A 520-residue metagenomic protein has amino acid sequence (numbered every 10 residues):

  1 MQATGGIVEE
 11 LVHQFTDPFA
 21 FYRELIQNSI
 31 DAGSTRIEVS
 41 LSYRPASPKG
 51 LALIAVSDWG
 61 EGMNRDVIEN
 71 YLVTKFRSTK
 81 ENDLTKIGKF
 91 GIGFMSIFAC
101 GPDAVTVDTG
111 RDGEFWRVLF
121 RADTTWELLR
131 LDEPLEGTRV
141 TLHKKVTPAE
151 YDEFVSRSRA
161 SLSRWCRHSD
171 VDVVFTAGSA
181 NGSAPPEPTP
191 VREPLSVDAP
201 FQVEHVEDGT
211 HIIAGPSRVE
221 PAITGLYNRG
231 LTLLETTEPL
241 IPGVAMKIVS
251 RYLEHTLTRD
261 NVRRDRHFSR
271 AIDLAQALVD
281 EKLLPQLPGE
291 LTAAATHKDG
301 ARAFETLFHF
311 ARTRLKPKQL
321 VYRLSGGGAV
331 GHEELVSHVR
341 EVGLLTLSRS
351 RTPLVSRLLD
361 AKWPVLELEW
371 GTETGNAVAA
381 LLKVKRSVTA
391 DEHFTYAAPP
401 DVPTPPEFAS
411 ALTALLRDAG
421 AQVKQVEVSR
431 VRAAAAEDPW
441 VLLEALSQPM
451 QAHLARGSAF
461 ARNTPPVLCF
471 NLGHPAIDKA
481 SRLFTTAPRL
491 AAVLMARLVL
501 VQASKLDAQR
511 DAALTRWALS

Functional and structural regions predicted by a protein language model:
M1-D152, L344-S348: GHKL (Bergerat-fold) ATPase N-terminal catalytic module, capturing the glycine-rich phosphate-binding loop and acidic
S29, G33, V67, K75-K80 (+8 more regions): Conserved NTP-handling cores and scaffolds of large molecular machines
S40-R44, K247-L253, L472: Short loop/turn segments at strand-loop or loop-helix junctions that form parts of catalytic or ligand-binding pockets
S42-K49, R312-S520: Charge-rich (often acidic), low-complexity intrinsically disordered regions concentrated in mid-to-C-terminal segments
P148-R157, D478: Short, conserved charged micro-motifs
S156, A160-V262, V321-V342, S348-S356 (+1 more regions): GHKL/Histidine-kinase-like ATPase module
R264-L284: Short secondary-structure subsegments characteristic of cysteine-rich extracellular domains
T292-L324: Amphipathic alpha-helical
